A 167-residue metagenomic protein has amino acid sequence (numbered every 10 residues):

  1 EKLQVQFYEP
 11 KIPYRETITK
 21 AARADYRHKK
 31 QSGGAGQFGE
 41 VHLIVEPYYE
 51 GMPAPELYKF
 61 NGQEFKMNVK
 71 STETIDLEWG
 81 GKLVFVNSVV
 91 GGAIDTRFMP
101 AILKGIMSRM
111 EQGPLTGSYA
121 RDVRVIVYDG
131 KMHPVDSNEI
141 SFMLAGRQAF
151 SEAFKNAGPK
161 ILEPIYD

Functional and structural regions predicted by a protein language model:
E1-D167: Accessory interaction regions appended to the cores of large information-processing enzymes
